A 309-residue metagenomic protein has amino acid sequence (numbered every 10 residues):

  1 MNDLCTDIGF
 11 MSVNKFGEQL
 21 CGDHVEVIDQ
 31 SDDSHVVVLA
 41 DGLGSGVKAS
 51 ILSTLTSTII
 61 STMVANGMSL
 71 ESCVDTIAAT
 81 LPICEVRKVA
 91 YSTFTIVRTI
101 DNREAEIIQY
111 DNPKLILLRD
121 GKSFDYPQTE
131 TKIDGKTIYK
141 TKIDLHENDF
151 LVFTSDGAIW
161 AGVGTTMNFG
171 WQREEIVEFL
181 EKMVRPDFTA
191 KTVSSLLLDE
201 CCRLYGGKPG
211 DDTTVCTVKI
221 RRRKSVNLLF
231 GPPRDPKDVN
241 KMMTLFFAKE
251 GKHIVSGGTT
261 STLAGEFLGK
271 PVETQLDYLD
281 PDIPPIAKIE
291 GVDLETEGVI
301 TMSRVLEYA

Functional and structural regions predicted by a protein language model:
M1-L20: Regulatory cytosolic signal-relay segments
E18-S31, D125-V163: Acidic loop->beta-strand submotif enriched in PP2C/PPM serine/threonine phosphatases
C21, L52-G121, I138, A190-V218: Catalytic core of PPM/PP2C metal-dependent serine/threonine phosphatase domains
H24-A78, V152, G164-R173: Primarily the active-site beta-strand->alpha-helix module of PP2C/PPM metal-dependent phosphatases, and frequently
D33-S45, Q109, D144-M167, V218 (+1 more regions): Conserved beta-strand-loop-short alpha-helix elements that form and flank the Mn2+/Mg2+-coordinating active site
E104, A248-H253: Short active-site oxyanion
W160-T244, A248-E250, K270-A309: C-terminal catalytic subdomain
T260-K270: Short active-site loop/helix that positions an aromatic residue
